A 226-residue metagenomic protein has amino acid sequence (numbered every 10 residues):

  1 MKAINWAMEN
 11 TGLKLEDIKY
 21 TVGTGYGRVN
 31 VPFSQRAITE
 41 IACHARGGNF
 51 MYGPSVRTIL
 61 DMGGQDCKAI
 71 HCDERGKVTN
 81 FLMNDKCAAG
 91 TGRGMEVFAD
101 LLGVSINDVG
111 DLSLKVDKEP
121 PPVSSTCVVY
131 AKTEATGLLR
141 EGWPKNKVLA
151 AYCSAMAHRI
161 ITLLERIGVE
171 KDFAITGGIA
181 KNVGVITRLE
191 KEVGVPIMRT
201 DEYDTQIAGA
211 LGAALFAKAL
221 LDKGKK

Functional and structural regions predicted by a protein language model:
M1-E40, T187-R199, K225-K226: N-terminal glycine/serine-rich phosphate-binding loop of ATP-dependent small-molecule kinases, especially carbohydrate
Y26, E165-E192, E202-Q206: Glycine-rich phosphate-binding loops at beta-strand->alpha-helix junctions
Y26-G63, K68-K77, E165, A210-G212 (+1 more regions): Conserved phosphate-binding catalytic cores of ATP/NTP-utilizing and phosphoryl-transfer enzymes
R36-A45, L60-G64, L82-G90, L149-Y152 (+2 more regions): Active-site nucleophile and cofactor-binding loops and adjacent substrate-binding regions of central metabolic enzymes
R46, G92-E96, D201-K226: Glycine-rich phosphate-binding/hydrolytic loop that grips phosphoryl groups
E74-K118, L215, A219: Glycine-rich phosphate-binding loop plus the immediately following alpha-helix
A131-L164, Q206: Adenine-nucleotide phosphate-binding core of ATP-dependent small-molecule kinases
